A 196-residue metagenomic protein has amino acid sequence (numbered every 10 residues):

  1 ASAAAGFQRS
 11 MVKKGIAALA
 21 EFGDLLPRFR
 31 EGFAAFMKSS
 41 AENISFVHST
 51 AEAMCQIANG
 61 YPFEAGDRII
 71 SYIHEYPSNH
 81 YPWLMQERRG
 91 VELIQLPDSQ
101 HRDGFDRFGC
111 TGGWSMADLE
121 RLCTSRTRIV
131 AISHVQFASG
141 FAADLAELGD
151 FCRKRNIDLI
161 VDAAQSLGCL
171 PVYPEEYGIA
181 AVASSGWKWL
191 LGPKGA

Functional and structural regions predicted by a protein language model:
A1-A196: Pyridoxal 5′-phosphate
